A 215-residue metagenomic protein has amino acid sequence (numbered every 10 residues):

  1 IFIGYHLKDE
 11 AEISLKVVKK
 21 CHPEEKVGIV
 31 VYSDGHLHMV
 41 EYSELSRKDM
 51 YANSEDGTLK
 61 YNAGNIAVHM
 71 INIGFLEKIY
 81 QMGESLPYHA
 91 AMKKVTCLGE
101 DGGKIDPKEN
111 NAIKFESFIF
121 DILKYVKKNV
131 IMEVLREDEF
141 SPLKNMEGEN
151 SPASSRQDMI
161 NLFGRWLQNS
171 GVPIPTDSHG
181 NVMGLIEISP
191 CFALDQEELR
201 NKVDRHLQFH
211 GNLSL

Functional and structural regions predicted by a protein language model:
I1-H179: Catalytic core of tubulin tyrosine ligase-like
L185-L215: C-terminal non-catalytic accessory extensions
